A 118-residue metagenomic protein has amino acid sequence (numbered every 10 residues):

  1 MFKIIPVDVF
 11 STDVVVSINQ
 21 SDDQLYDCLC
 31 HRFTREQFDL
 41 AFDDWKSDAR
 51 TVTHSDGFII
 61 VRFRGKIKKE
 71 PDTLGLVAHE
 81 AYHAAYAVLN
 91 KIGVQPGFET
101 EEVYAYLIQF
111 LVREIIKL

Functional and structural regions predicted by a protein language model:
M1-R32: Charge-rich, low-complexity N-terminal segments
D27-P71, A84-A87: Active-site scaffold of zinc-dependent metalloenzymes
D48-R50, N90-Q95, Y106: Short C-terminal domain-edge/linker segments immediately following a structured domain
K68, D72, P96-E99: Short, solvent-exposed segments of well-ordered alpha helices
D72-A81: Short alpha-helical catalytic segment bearing the HExxH-like zincin motif of zinc-dependent metalloproteases
A81-F98: Catalytic Zn2+-binding segment of zinc metalloproteases
Q95-L118: Post-HExxH zinc-binding segment in Zn-dependent metallohydrolases
